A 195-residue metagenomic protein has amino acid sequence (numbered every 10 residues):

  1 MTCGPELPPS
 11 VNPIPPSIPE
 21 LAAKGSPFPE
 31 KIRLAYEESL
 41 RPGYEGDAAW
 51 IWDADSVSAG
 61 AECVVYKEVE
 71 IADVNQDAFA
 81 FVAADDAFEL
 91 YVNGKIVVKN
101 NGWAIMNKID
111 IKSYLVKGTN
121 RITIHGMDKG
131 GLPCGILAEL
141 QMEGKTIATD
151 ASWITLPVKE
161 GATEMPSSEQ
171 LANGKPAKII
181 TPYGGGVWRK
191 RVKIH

Functional and structural regions predicted by a protein language model:
C3-D55, R121-H195: An acidic-aromatic loop/edge-strand motif
W52-C63, V97-A104: Extracellular beta-rich ligand/substrate-recognition surface
A59-E70, M106-D110: Short beta-strands within extracellular/lumenal beta-sheet-rich domains
V69-L90, I122-I124, G174: Aromatic-lined ligand-binding clefts that engage carbohydrates, nucleic acids, or primary amines
D73-N75, S113-T119, E143-I147: A short, structured loop/turn motif at beta-sheet edges
A83, E89-E139: Beta-strand-rich ligand-recognition modules
